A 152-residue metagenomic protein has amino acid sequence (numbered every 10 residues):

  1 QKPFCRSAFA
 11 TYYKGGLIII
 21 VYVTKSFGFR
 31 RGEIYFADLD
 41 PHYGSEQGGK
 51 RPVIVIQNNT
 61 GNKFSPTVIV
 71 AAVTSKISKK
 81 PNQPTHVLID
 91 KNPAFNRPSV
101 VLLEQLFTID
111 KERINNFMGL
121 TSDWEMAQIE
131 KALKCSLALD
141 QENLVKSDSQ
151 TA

Functional and structural regions predicted by a protein language model:
P3-G16, F27, K91-A152: C-terminal terminal-subdomain/extension
I20-V23: Short alpha-helix capping/helix-loop boundary micro-motifs
S26-F29, Q47-K50, F64, D123: Alpha-helix initiation and capping sites
D40-G44: Short, charged beta-turn/beta-strand-edge "cap" motif at the junction between a beta-strand and an adjacent loop
S45-G49, V55-K91: Compact nucleic-acid interaction/catalytic patches
V53-I54, I129: Hydrophobic alpha-helical segments that mediate membrane insertion or helix-helix packing
